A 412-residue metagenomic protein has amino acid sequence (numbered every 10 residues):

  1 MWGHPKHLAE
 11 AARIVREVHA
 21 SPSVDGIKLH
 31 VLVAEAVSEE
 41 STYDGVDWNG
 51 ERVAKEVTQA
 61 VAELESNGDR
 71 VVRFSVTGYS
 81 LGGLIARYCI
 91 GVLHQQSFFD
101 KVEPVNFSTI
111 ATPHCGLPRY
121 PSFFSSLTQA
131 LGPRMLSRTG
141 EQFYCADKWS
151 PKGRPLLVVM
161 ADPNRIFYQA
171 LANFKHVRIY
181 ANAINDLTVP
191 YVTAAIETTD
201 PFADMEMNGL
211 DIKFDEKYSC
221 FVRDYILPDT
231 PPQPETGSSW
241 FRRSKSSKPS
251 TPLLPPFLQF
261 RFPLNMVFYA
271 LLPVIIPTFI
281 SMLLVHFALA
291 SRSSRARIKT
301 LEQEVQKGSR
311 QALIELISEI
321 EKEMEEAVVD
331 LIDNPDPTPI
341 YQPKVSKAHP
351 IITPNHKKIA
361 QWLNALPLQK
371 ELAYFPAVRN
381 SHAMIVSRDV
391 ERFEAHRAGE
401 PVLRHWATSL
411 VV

Functional and structural regions predicted by a protein language model:
M1-E39: Short, surface-exposed "cap/lid" segments of acyl-processing enzymes
M1-H4, R13, A36-S41, L81-G82 (+6 more regions): Conserved beta-strand elements of beta-rich interaction domains across eukaryotes, especially beta-propellers
H4-H7, S23-I27, L64-R73, T77-G78 (+3 more regions): Intrinsically disordered, low-complexity regulatory regions enriched in Ser/Pro/Gly/Thr and acidic residues
H4-L8, T42-V53, L81: Phosphate/oxyanion-binding active-site loops and adjacent basic polyanion-contact surfaces
I14, D25-G26, E65, D69 (+2 more regions): Cytosol/nucleoplasm-facing, intrinsically disordered, low-complexity tails of endomembrane-system membrane proteins
I27-V37, S66-D69, F107-T112, A195 (+2 more regions): Surface-exposed beta-strand-to-loop junctions that form interaction patches on eukaryotic regulatory domains
K28-L29, G116-P118, L127-V412: Extended, polar/charged low-complexity intrinsically disordered and coiled-coil segments in eukaryotic
G50-P155: Serine-dependent carboxylesterase/thioesterase catalytic core of lipase-like alpha/beta-hydrolase/SGNH enzymes
